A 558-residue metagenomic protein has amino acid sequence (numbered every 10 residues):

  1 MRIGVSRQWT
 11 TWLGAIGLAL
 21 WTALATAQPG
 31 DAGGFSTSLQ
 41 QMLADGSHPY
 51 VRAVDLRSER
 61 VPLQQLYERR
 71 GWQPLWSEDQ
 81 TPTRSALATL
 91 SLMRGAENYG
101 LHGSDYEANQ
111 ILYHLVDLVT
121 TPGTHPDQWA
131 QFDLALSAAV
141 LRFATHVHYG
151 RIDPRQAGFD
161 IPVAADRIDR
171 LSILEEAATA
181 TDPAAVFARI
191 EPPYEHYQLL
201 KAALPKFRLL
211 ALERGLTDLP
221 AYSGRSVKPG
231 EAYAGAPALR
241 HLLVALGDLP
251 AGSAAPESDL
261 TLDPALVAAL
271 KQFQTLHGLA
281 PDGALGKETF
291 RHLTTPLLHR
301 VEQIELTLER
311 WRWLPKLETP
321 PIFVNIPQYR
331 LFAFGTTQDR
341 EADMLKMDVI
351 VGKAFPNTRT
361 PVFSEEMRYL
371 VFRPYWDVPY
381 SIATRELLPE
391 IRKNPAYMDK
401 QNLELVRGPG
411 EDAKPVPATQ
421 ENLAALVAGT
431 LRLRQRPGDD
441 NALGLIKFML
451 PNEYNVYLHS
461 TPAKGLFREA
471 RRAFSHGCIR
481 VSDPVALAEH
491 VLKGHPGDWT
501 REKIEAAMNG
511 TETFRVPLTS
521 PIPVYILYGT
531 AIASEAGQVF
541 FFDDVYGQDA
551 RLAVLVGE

Functional and structural regions predicted by a protein language model:
R2-L13: Bacterial N-terminal signal peptides that target proteins for export
R7-W9, L20, A138: N-terminal regions of proteins, emphasizing targeting and processing segments when present
W12-A23: Bacterial N-terminal signal peptides
L24-E68, L134, A138-R142, I161-I168 (+1 more regions): Well-ordered beta-sheet/strand-loop patches within structured domains
P29-A165: Cationic-aromatic interfacial patches
